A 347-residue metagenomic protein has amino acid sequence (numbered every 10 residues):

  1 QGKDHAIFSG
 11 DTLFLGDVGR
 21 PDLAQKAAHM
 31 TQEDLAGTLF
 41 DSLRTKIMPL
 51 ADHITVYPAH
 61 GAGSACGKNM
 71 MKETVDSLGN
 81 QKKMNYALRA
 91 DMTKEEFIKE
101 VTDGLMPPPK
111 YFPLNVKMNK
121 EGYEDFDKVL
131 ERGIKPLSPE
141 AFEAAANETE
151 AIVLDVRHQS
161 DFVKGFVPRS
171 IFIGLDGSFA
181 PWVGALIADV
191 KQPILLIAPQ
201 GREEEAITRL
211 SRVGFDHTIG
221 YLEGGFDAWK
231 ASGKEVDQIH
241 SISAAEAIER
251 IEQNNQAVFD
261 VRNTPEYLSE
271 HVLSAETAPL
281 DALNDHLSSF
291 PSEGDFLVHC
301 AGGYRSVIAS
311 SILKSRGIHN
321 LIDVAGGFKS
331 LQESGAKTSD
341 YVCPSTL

Functional and structural regions predicted by a protein language model:
Q1-I7, E131, K135, A141: Core dinuclear metal-dependent hydrolase active-site scaffold
Q1-L105: Metallo-beta-lactamase
I7, A151, Q256: Hydrophobic "anchor" residues on beta-strands that sit immediately upstream of conserved functional sites
D11, D155, G303: Conserved G/P- and acidic residue-centered "switch" motifs that form tight phosphate/ATP-binding loops in soluble
R20-D22, H29, E33, N80-K117 (+4 more regions): Rhodanese-like catalytic fold shared by cysteine-dependent sulfurtransferases and DSP/PTP-type phosphatases
T38-S42, L137, S178, I242: Short, conserved clusters of charged catalytic residues that mark active-site and nucleotide-handling motifs
P58-A62, K68-N69, L114-V116, D155-H158 (+1 more regions): Short, well-ordered beta-to-alpha junction loops that form the rim of enzyme active sites and present histidine/acidic
I134-A144, I152, H158-Q159: Protease-associated
